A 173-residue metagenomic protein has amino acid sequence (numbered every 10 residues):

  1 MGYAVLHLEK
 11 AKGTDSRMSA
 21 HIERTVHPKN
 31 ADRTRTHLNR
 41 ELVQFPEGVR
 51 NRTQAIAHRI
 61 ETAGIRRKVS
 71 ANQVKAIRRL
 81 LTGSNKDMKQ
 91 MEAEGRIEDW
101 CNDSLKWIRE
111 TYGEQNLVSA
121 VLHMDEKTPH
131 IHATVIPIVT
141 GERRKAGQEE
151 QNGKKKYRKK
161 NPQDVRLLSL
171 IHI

Functional and structural regions predicted by a protein language model:
M1-L170: N-terminal nicking endonuclease/strand-transfer module with a His-rich metal-binding environment and a catalytic Tyr
